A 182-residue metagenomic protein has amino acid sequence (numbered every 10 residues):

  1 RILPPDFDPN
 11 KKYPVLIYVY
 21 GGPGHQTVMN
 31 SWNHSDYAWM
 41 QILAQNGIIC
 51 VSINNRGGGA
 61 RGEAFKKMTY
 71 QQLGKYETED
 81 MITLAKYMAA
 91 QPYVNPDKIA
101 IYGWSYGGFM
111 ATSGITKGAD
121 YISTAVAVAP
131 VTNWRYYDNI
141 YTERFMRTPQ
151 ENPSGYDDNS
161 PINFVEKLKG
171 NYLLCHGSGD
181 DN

Functional and structural regions predicted by a protein language model:
R1-N182: Serine-hydrolase catalytic core recognition
